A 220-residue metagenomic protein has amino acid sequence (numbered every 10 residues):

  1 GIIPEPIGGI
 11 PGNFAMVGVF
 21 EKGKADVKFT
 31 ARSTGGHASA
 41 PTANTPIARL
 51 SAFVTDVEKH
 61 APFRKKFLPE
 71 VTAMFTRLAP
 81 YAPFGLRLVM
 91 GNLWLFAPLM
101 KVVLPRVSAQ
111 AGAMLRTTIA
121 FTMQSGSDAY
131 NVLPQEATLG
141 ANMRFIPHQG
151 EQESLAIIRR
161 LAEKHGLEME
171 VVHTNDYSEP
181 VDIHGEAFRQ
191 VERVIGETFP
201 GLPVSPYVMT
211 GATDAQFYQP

Functional and structural regions predicted by a protein language model:
I2-P220: Metal-dependent amide/peptide-bond hydrolase catalytic core, centered on the "pita-bread" metallohydrolase fold
